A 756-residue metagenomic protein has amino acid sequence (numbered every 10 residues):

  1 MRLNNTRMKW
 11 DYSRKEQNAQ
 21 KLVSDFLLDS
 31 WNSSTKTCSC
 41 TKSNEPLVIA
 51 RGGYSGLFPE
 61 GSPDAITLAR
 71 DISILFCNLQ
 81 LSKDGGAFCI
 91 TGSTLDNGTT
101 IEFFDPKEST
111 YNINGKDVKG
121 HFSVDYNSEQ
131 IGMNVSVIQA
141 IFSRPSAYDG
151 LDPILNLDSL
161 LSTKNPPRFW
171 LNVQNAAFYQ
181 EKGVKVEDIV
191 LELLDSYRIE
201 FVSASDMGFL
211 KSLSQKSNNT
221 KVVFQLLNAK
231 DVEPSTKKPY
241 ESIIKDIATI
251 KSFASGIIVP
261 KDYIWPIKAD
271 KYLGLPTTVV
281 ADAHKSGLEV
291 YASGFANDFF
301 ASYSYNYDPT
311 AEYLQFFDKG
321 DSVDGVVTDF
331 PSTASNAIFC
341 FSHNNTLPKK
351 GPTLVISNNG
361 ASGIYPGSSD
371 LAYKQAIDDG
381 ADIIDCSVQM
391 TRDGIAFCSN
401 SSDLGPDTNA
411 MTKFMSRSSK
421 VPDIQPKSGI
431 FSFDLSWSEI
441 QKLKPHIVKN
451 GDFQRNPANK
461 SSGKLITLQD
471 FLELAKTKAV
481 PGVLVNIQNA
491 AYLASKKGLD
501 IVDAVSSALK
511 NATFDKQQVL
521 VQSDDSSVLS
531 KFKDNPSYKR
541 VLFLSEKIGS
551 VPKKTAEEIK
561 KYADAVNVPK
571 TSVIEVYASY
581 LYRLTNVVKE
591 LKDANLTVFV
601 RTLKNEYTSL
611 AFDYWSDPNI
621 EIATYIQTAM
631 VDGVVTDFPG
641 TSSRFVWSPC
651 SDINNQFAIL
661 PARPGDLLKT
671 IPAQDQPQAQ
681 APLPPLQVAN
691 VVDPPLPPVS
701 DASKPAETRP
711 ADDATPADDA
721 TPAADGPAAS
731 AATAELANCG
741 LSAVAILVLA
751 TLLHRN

Functional and structural regions predicted by a protein language model:
R2-N756: Phosphate-group recognition and catalysis centered on beta-loop-alpha active-site segments
